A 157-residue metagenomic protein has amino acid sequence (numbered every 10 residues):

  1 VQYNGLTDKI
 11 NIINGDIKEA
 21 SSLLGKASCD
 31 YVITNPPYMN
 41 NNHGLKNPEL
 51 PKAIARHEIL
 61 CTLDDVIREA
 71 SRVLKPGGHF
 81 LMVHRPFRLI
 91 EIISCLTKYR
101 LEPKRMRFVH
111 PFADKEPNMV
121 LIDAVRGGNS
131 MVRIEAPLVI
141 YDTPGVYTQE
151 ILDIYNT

Functional and structural regions predicted by a protein language model:
Q2-D8, K98-L101: Short helix-capping segments at alpha-helix termini
G5-S22: Conserved SAM-binding strand-loop segment of SAM-dependent methyltransferases
K18-I33, N40: A short acidic, Gly/Pro-enriched loop at the edge of an enzyme's catalytic core that lines a small-molecule cofactor
K26, G44-N47, I93-L96: Short amphipathic alpha-helical segments
Y31, P36-D65: Mobile active-site "lid"/loop adjacent to the S-adenosyl-L-methionine
I59-P111, K115-P117: Conserved Class I SAM-dependent methyltransferase catalytic core
E116-T157: SAM/dcSAM-binding transferase cores
